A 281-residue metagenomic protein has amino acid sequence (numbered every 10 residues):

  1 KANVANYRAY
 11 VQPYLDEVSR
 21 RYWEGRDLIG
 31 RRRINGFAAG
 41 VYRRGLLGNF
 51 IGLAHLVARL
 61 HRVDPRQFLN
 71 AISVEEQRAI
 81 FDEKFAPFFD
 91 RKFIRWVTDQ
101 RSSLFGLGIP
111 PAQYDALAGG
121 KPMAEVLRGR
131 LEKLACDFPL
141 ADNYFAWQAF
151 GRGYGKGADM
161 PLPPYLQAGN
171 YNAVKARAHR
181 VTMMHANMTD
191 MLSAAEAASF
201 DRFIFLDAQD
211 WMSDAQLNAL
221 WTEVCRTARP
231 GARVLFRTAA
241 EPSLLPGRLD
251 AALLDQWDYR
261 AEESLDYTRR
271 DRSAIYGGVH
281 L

Functional and structural regions predicted by a protein language model:
A2-A173: Class I S-adenosyl-L-methionine-dependent methyltransferase module
A5, F200-A215: A short SAM/SAH-binding and catalytic strip from SAM-dependent methyltransferases
A176-A178, L206, V224: Charge-dense, extended regions
A186-I204: A short acidic, Gly/Pro-enriched loop at the edge of an enzyme's catalytic core that lines a small-molecule cofactor
I204, P230-S243: Conserved beta-strand signature within the Rossmann-like core of class I S-adenosyl-L-methionine
Q216-P230: A short glycine-rich, Lys/Arg-flanked "PGG" loop and its adjoining helix->strand segment in the class I
R237-L281: C-terminal region signature
